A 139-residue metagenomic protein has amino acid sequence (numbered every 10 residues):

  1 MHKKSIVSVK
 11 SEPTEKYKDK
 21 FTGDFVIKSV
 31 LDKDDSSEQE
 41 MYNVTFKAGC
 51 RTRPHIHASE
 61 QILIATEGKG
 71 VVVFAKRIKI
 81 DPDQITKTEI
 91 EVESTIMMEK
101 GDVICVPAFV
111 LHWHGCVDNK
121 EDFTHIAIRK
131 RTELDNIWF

Functional and structural regions predicted by a protein language model:
M1-E38, W138: A short, N-terminal "cap"/entry segment at the start of jelly-roll beta-barrel domains of the cupin/DSBH fold
G23-D24, K28-S37, N43, G70-D81 (+2 more regions): Hydrophobic small-molecule pocket/channel-lining residues, especially in calycin-type beta-barrels
S29, E40-H57, A108: Conserved short histidine dyad/triad with adjacent acidic residue
N43-K47, I56-I78, I128-K130: Short, conserved beta-strand element in jelly-roll/cupin
T52-H55, V72-V73, S94-I96, V106 (+1 more regions): Short beta-strand His + acidic residue motifs that chelate non-heme Fe in jelly-roll/DSBH and cupin folds
I62, C105, K120-W138: A short hydrophobic beta-strand segment most commonly corresponding to one strand of the jelly-roll/cupin
R77-A108: Short acidic-glycine-tyrosine-enriched beta hairpin
